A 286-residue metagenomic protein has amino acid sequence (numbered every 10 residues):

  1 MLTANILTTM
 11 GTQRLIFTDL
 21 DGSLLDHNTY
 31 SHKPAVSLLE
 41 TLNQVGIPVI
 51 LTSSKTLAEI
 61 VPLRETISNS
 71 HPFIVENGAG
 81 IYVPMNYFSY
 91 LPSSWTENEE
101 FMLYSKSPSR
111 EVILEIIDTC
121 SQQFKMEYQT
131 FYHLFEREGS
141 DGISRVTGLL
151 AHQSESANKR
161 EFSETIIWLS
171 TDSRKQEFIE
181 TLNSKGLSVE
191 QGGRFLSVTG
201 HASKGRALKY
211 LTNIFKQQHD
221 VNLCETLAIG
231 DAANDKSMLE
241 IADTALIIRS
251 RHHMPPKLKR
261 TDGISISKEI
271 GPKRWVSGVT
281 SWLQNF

Functional and structural regions predicted by a protein language model:
M1-T18, T66, V221: Non-catalytic pre-domain segments flanking phosphatase-related domains
I6-G11, H32, F195-F286: Mg2+-dependent phosphoryl-transfer enzymes with acidic/Ser/Thr/Gly-rich catalytic loops
M10-F17, P34-I47, I214, C224: A short, Lys/Arg-enriched amphipathic alpha-helix followed by its capping loop at the start of a domain
T12-T29, L239: Asp-based phosphoryl-transfer active-site loop
L15, P72, L227: Hydrophobic "anchor" residues on beta-strands that sit immediately upstream of conserved functional sites
H32-L134: Active-site phosphate-binding/coordination module
N43, N183, E240: Anion (oxyanion) recognition and catalysis
C120-L227: Conserved acidic, metal-coordinating active-site core of Asp-based, Mg2+-dependent phosphoryl-transfer enzymes
